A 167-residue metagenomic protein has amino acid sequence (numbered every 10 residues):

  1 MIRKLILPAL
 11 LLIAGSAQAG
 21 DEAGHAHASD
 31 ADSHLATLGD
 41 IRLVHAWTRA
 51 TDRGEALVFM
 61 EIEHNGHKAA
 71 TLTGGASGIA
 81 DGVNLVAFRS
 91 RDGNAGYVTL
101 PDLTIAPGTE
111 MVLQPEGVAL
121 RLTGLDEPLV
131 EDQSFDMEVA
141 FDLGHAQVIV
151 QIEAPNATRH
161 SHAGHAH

Functional and structural regions predicted by a protein language model:
I2-P8: Sec-dependent signal peptide recognition, specifically the positively charged N-region followed immediately by
L10-L12: Domain-length cofactor-binding catalytic modules of enzymes
A14-S16: N-terminal signal peptide c-region/cleavage motif recognized by signal peptidases
G20-H167: Compact, glycine-rich, soluble single-domain proteins
